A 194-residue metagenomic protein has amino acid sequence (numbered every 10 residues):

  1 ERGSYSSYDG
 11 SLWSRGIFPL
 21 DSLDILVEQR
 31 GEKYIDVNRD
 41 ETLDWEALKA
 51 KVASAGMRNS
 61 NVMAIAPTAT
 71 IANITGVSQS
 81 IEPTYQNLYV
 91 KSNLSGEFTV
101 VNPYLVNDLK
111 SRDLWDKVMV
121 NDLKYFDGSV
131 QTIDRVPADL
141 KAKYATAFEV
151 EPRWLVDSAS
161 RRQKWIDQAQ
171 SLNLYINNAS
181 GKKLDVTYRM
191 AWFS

Functional and structural regions predicted by a protein language model:
E1-K51: Short glycine-cluster motifs
S4, D21, N38-T42, K51-S194: Catalytic alpha/beta core of large soluble enzyme barrels
